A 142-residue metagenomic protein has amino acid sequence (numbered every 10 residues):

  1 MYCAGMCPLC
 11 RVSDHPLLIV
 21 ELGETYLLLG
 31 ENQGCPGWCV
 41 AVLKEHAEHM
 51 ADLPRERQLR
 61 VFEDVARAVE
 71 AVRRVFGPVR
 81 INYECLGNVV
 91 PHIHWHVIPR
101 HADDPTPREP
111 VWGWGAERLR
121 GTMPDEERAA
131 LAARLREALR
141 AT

Functional and structural regions predicted by a protein language model:
M1-T142: HIT superfamily nucleotide-processing domains
